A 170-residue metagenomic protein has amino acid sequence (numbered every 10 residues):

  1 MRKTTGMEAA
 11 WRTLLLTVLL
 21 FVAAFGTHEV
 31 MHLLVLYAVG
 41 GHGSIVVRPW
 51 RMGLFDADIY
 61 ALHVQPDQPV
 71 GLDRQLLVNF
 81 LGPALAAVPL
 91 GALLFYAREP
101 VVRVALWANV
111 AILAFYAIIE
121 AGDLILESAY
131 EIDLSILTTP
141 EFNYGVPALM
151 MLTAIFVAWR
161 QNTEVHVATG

Functional and structural regions predicted by a protein language model:
M1-T13: Start-transfer (signal-anchor) and selected internal transmembrane alpha helices of multi-pass inner/ER membrane
R2-K3, Q161-G170: Short, charged juxtamembrane terminal tails flanking transmembrane helices
T5, G40-H42, T169: Feature targets compositionally biased, intrinsically disordered low-complexity regions with long contiguous runs
A10-A24: Membrane-embedded alpha-helical segments that form the functional core of polytopic membrane enzymes, especially those
L20-G71: Small-residue-rich helix-interface/hinge motifs
D56-V165: Metalloprotease/metallohydrolase-associated module, dominated by Zn2+-dependent proteases
